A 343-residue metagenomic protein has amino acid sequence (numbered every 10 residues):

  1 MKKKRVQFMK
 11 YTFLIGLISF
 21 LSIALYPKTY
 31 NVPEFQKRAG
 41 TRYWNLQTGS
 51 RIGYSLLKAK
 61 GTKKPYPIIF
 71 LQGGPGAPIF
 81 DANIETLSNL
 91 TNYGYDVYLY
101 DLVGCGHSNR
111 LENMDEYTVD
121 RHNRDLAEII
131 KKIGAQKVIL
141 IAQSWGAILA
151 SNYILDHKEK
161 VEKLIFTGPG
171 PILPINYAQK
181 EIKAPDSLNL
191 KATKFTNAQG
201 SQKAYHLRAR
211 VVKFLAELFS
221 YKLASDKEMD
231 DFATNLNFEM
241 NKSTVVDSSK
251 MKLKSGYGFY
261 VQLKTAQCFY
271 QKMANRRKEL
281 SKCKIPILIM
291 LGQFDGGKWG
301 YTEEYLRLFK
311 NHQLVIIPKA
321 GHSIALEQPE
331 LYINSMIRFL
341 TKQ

Functional and structural regions predicted by a protein language model:
K64-G74: Short beta-strand element of the alpha/beta-hydrolase
P75-L87, G300: The serine-hydrolase catalytic nucleophile loop
T91-N109: Conserved alpha/beta-hydrolase
D120-V138: Conserved acidic catalytic loop of the alpha/beta-hydrolase fold
Q136-E181: Conserved hydrolase catalytic core segment
I165-K213: Flexible "cap/lid" loop of the alpha/beta hydrolase fold
C283, I289-L291: Short beta-strand/loop motif that positions the catalytic acidic residue of the alpha/beta-hydrolase fold
A320-P329, I333: Catalytic histidine-centered segment of alpha/beta-hydrolase-like enzymes
